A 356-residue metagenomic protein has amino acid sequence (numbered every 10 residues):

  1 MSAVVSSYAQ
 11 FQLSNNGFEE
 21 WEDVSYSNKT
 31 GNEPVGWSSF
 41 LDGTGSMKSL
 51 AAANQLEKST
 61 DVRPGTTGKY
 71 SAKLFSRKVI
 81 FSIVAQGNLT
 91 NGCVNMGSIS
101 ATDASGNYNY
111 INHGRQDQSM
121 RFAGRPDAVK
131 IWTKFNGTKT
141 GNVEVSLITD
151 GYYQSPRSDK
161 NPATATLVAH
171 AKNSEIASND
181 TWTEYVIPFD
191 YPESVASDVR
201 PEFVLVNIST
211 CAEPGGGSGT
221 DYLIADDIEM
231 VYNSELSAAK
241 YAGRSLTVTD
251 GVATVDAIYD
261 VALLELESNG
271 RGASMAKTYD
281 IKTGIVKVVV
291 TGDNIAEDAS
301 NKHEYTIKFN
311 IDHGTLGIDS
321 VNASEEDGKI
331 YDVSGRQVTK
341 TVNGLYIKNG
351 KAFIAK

Functional and structural regions predicted by a protein language model:
A9-S49: Extracellular carbohydrate-recognition regions
E19-D23, L74-V79, G124-T138, D150 (+1 more regions): Solvent-exposed strand-to-loop "edge" motifs in beta-rich extracellular domains
V62-F81, S100-D103: Short carbohydrate-recognition loop motifs
Q154-R200, S218: Extracellular carbohydrate recognition and processing domains and analogous Trp-centered ligand-binding platforms
T181, S197-R200, T210-Y232: Extracellular carbohydrate recognition
N233-K240, D312-R336: Residue-level detector of functionally pivotal "anchor" positions at catalytic/ligand-binding pockets or at interdomain
N233-T315: Beta-rich interaction/scaffold domains
L345-K356: C-terminal tail/sorting-segment detector
